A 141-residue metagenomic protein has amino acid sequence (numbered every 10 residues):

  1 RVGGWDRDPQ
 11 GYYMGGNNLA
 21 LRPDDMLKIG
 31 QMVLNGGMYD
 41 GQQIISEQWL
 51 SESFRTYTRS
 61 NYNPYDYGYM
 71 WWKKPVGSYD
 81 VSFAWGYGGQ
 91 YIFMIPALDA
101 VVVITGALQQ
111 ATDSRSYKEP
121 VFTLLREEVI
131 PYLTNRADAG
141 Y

Functional and structural regions predicted by a protein language model:
R1-G16, L21: Active-site helix/loop module of the DD-peptidase/beta-lactamase fold, centered on the serine-lysine SxxK catalytic
V2-R7, L50-T105: Active-site Gly/Thr loop motif
N17-M38, Q90-A107: Active-site-proximal alpha-helical segments within enzyme catalytic domains
D24-K28, Q48, P120, L124 (+1 more regions): Extracytoplasmic/secreted proteins, especially bacterial periplasmic and envelope-associated proteins
L27-L34, L50, F54, W72 (+1 more regions): Non-transmembrane alpha-helical segments in soluble domains of secreted/periplasmic/extracellular proteins
V33-G36, T56-S60, L108, E128 (+1 more regions): Alpha-helix boundary/capping residues
G37-S46, N61-Y62: Structural helix-adjacent loops and short alpha-helical linkers that scaffold large soluble proteins
G86-Y141: Structured C-terminal helix/loop/strand segments within mature extracytoplasmic catalytic/sensor domains
